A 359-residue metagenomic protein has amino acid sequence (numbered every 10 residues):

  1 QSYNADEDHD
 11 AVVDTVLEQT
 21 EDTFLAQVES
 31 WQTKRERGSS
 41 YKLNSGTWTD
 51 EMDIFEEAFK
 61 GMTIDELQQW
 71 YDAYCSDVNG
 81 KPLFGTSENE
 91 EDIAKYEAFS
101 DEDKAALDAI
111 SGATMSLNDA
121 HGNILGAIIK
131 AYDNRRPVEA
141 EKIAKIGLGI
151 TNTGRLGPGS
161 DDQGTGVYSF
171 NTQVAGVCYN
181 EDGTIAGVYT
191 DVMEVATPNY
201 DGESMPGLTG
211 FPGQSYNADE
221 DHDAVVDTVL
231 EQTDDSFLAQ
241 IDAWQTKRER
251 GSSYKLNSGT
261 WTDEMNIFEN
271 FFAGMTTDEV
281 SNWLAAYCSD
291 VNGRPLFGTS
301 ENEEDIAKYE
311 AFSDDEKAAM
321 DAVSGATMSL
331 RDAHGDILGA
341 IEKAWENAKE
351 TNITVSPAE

Functional and structural regions predicted by a protein language model:
Q1-A358: Active-site- and interface-proximal helix/loop "cap" or "latch" segments in soluble metabolic and energy-transducing
